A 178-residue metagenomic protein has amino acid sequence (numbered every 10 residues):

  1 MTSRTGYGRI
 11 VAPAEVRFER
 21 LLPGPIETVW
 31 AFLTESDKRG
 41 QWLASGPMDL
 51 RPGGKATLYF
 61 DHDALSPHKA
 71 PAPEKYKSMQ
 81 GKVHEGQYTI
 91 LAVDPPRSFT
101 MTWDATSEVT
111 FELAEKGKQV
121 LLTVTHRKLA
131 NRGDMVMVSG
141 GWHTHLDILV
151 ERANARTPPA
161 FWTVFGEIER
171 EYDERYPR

Functional and structural regions predicted by a protein language model:
M1-K55: Hydrophobic ligand-binding cavity/cleft-lining segments
I10, L21, D49, L91-D94 (+2 more regions): Well-ordered beta-strand positions
R17, S36-V83, P96, T163-E167: Short beta-edge strand/loop motif at the mouth of beta-sheet-based domains
G46, G86-T89, V109: A structural detector for short beta-strand units
Q80-Q87, T106: Short coil-to-beta-strand transition motifs
A92, S98-E151: Beta-strand/loop substructures that line and gate deep hydrophobic ligand-binding cavities in soluble
R152-R178: Short, highly charged C-terminal tails/helix-capping segments
